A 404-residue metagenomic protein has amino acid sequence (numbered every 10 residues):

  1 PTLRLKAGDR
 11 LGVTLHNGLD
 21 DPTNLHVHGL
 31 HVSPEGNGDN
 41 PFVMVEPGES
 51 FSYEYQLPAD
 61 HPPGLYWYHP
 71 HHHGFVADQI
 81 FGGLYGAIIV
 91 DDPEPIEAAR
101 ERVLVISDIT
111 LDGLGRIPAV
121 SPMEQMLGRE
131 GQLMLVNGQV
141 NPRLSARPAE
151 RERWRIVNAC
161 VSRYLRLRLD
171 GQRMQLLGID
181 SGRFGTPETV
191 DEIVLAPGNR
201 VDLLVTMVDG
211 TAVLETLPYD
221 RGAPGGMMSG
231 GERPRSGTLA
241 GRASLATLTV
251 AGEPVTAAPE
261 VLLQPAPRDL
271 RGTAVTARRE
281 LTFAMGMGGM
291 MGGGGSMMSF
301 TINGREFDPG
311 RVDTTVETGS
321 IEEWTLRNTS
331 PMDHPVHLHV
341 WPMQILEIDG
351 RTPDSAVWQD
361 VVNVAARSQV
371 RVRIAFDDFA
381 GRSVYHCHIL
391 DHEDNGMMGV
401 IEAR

Functional and structural regions predicted by a protein language model:
P1-A196, L203-L204, D209, E232-G237 (+5 more regions): Histidine-centered copper-binding motifs that mark active-site loops of extracellular/periplasmic copper enzymes
V27-G29, E35-P47, L176-P187, E280-R404: Active-site pocket scaffolds in enzymes
L65-H71, V208-R221, D377-D391: Short, surface-exposed ligand- or partner-binding patches at beta-edge/loop junctions that are enriched in aromatics
H73-I80, P218-M228, D391-M397: Short acidic/polar inter-strand loop motif in beta-rich domains
S145-P148, A266, G272-T276, T315-G319: Surface beta-strand/loop "capping" patches
R163, V213, S296: Aromatic-residue-lined binding/catalytic grooves and analogous aromatic/hydrophobic interfacial grooves in multimeric
R221-T238, M287-M298: Extracellular/periplasmic low-complexity linear segments
